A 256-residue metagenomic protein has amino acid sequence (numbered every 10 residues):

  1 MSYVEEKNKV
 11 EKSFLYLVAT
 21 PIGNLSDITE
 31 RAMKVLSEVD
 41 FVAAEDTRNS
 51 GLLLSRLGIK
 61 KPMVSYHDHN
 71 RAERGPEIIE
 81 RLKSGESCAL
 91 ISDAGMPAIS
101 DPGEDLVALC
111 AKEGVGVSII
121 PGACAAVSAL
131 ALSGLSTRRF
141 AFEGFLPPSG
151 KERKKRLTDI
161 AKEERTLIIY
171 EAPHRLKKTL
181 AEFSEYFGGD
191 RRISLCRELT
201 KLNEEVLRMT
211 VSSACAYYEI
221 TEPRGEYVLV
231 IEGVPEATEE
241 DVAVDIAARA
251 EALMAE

Functional and structural regions predicted by a protein language model:
S2-Y66: Glycine-rich, flexible N-terminal cofactor/catalytic loop recognition
V4, T166, P173-E256: A contiguous loop/helix-start segment that scaffolds small-molecule binding in enzyme catalytic cores
S13-L15, S84-A89, T166: Loop/turn-to-beta-strand initiation segments
L36-V42, G114-S118, T166-L167: Short active-site oxyanion
S65-E73, L146-G150: Conserved helicase motor
G75-C124: Glycine/small-residue-rich loop that forms an oxyanion/phosphate-binding "nest" at active or ligand-binding sites
D105-E163: Class I SAM-dependent methyltransferase SAM-binding "motif I" and its flanking Rossmann-like core
